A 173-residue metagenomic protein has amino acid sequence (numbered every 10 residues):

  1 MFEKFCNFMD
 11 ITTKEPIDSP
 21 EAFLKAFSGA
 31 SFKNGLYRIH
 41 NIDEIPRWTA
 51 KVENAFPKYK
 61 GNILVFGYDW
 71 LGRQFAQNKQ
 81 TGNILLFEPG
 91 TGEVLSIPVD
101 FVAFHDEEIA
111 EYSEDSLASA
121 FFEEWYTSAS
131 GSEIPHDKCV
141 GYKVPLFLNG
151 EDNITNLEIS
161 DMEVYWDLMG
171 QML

Functional and structural regions predicted by a protein language model:
M1-I84, C139-L173: A surface-exposed partner-binding patch
L36, A55, E93-V94, S128: Bulky hydrophobic/aromatic packing residues
N41-E44, F87, F122-Y126: Short, surface-exposed, charged/polar-biased interaction segments
L85-A118: Compact, glycine/acidic-enriched structural inserts
H105-L157: An amphipathic alpha-helical core segment
